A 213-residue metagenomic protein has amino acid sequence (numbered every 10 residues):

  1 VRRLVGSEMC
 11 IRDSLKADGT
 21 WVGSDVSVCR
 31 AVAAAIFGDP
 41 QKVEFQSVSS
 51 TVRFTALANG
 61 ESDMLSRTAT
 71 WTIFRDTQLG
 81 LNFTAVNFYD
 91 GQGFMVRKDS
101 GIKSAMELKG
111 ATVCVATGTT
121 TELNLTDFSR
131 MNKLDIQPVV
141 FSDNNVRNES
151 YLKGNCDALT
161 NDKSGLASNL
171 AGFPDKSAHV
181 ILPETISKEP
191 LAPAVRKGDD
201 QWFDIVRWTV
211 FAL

Functional and structural regions predicted by a protein language model:
V1-G6, C10-I11: Single conserved hydrophobic/aromatic residue that forms the stacking wall/gate of nucleotide- or nucleobase-binding
S7-E8, A17-T20, T70-W71, R97-G101 (+2 more regions): Short coil/turn segments
D13-D18, R30-Q41, F83, T121-S142 (+1 more regions): Ligand-binding cleft/hinge of the Venus flytrap
D13-D18, T77-Q78, M106-E107, L152: Short acidic, glycine/proline-rich loop/turn micro-motifs
S14-V22, V43, R53, G110-V115 (+2 more regions): Second-shell loop/turn segments in exported
S24, Q201-W208, A212: Short amphipathic alpha-helical coupling segments at ligand-binding clamshell hinges and other catalytic/signaling
R30, A34, G38, K42-E107 (+1 more regions): Acidic, polar ligand-binding/catalytic clefts
V32, L57-A58, L108, S150-L152 (+2 more regions): Hydrophobic residues within well-ordered alpha-helices
